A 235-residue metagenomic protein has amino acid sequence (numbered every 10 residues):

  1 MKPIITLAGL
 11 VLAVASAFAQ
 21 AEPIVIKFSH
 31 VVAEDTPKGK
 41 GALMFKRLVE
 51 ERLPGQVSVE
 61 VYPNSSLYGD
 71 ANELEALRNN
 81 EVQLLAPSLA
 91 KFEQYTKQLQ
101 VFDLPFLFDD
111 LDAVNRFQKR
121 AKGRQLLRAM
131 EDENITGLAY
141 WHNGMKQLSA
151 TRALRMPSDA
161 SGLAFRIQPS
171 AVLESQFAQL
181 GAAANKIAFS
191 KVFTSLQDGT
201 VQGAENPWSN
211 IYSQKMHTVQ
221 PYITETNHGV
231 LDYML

Functional and structural regions predicted by a protein language model:
M1-K2, A21: Compositionally biased, low-complexity segments enriched in small residues
K2-A13: Sec-dependent signal peptide recognition, specifically the positively charged N-region followed immediately by
V14-F18: N-terminal signal peptide c-region/cleavage motif recognized by signal peptidases
Q20-A113, K122-L235: N-terminal secretory/targeting leader peptides
R116: Short beta-strand-centered segments that line the small-molecule binding cleft or hinge of alpha/beta clamshell
